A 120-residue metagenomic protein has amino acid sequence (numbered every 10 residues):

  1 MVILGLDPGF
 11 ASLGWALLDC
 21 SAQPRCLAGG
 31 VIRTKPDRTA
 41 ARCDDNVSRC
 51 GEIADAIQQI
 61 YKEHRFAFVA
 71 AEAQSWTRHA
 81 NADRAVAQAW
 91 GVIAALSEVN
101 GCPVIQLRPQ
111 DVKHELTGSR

Functional and structural regions predicted by a protein language model:
M1-R120: Phosphate- and other anionic-substrate recognition elements at nucleic-acid/protein interfaces
